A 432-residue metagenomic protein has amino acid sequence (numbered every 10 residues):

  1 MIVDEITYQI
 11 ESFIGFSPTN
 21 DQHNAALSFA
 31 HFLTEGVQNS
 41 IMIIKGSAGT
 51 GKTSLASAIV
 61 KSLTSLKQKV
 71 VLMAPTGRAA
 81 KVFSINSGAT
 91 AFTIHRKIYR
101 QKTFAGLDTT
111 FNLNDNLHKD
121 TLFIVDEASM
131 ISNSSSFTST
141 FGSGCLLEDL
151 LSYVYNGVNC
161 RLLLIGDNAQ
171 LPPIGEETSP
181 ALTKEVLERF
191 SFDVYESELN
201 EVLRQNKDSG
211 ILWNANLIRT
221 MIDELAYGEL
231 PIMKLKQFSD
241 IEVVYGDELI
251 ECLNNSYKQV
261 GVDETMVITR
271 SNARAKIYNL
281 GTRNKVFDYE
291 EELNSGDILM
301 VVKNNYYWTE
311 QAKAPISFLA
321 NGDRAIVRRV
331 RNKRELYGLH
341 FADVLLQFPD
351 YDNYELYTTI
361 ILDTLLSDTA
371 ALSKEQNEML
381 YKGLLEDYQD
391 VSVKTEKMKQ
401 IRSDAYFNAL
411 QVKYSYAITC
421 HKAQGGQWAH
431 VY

Functional and structural regions predicted by a protein language model:
I2-F16, K45: Conserved adenine-nucleotide phosphate-binding loops and their immediately adjacent elements
V3-I6, A25, F29, V37 (+2 more regions): Conserved helicase motor core of P-loop NTPases
I10-S28: N-terminal pre-Walker A segment at the start of P-loop NTPase domains
P18, L72, V267: Conserved SAM-binding loop
Q22, T76, S271, G425: Short, conserved phosphate/pyrophosphate- and ester-handling motifs at nucleotide-, phospho-/glycolipid
A26-L27, H31, G36-K236: ASCE P-loop NTPase helicase motor core
L72, N114-D115, Y257, I316-L319 (+2 more regions): Replace "in large, NTP-powered and nucleic-acid-processing enzymes" with "in large, NTP-powered factors and other
R324-Y432: Conserved helicase C-terminal RecA-like lobe
